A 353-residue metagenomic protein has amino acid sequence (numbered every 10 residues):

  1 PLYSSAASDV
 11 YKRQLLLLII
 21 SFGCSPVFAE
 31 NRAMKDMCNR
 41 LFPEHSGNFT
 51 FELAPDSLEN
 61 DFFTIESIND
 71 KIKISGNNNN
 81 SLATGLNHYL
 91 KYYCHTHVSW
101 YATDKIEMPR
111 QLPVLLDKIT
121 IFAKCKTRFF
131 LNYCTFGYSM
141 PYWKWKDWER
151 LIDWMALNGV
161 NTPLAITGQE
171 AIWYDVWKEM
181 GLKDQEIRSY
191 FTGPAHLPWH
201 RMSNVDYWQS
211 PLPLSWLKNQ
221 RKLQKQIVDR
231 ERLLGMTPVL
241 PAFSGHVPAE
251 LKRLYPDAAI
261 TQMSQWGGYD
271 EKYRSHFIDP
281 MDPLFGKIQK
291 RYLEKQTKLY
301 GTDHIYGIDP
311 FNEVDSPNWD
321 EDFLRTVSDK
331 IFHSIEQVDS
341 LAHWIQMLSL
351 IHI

Functional and structural regions predicted by a protein language model:
P1-Y11, I351-H352: Single conserved hydrophobic/aromatic residue that forms the stacking wall/gate of nucleotide- or nucleobase-binding
S8-E30: Bacterial Sec-dependent N-terminal signal peptides
F28-P43: Short N-terminal segments immediately surrounding and downstream of signal-peptide cleavage
H45, A54-E59, T64, I68-N80 (+5 more regions): Aromatic-lined carbohydrate-binding surfaces of glycoside hydrolases
V98-S99: Conserved short beta-strand edge segments in small beta-sheet-based binding/regulatory domains
Q111-L116: Long, charged amphipathic helices and adjacent flexible linkers at domain junctions
